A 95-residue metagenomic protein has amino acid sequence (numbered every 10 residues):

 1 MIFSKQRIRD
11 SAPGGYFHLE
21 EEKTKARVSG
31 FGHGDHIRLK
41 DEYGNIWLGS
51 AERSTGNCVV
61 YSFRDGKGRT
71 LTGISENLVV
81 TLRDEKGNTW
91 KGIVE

Functional and structural regions predicted by a protein language model:
M1-E95: Repetitive, compositionally biased segments used for assembly/scaffolding
